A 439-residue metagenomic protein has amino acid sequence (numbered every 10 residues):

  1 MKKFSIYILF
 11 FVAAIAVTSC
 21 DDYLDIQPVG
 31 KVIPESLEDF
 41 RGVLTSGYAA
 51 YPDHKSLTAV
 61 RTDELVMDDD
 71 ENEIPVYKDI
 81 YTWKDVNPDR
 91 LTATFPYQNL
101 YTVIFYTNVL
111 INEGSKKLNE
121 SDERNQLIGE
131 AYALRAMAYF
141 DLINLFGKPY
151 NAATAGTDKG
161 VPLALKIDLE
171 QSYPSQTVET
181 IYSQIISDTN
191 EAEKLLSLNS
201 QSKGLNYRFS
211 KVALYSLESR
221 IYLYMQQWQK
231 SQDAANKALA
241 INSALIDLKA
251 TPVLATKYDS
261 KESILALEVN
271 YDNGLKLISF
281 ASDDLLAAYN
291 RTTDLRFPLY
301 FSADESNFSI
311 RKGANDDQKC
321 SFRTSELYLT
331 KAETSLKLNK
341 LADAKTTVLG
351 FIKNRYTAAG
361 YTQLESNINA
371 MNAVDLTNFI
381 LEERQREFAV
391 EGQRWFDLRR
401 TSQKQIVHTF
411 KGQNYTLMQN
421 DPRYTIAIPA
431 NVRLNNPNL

Functional and structural regions predicted by a protein language model:
M1-C20: Sec-dependent bacterial lipoprotein signal peptides
K3-F4, C20-V66, K345, Q403-L439: Membrane-proximal, proline-rich intrinsically disordered regions
G30-P34, T58-N72, K148-T157, L198-G274 (+1 more regions): Short, surface-exposed recognition loops and adjoining beta-strand edges that mediate ligand/DNA contacts, enriched
G42-V43, Q226, K230-E326, R355-N367 (+4 more regions): Hydrophobic-face positions in mid-chain alpha helices that act as interaction patches
Y77-F146, Q176, E193-Q201, N315-K319 (+4 more regions): Conserved, well-structured interaction surfaces
